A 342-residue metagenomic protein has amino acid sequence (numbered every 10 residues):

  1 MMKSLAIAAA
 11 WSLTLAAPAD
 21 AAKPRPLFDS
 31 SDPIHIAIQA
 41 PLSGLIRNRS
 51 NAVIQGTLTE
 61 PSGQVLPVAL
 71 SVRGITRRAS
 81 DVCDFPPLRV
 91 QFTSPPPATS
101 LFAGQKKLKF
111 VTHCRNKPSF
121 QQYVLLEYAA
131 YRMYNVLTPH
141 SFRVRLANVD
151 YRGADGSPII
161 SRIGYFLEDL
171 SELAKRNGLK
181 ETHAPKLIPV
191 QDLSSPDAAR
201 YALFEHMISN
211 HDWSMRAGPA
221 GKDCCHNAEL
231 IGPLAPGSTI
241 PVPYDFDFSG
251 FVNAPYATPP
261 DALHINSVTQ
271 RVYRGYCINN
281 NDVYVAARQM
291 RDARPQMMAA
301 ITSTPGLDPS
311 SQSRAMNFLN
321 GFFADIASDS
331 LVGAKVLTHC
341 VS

Functional and structural regions predicted by a protein language model:
M1-S4: Positively charged n-region of N-terminal signal peptides that target proteins for export
A6-T14: Bacterial N-terminal signal peptides
A8, D20-A21: Preference for short coil/turn "hinge" residues that link or interrupt alpha-helices
A21-S342: Phosphate/dinucleotide-binding and metal-coordinating scaffold of catalytic cores in nucleotide-dependent enzymes
